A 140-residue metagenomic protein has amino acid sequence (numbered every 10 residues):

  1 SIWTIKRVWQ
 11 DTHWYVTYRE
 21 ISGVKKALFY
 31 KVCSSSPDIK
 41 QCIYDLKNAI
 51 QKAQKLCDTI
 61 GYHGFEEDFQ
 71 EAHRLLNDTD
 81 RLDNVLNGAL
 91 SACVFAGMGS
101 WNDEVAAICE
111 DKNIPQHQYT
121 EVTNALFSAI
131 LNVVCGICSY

Functional and structural regions predicted by a protein language model:
S1-I39: Extended, non-transmembrane interaction/recognition domains
I2-D11, T59, G97-M98, C109: Proteins with a high burden of low-complexity, intrinsically disordered sequence enriched in S/T/G/P/A and R, requiring
T4, T12, T17, T59 (+2 more regions): Residue-identity detector for threonine
K31-A89: Conserved binding-pocket/active-site segment within a compact domain
E67, E71-Y140: Alpha-helical oligomerization segments
